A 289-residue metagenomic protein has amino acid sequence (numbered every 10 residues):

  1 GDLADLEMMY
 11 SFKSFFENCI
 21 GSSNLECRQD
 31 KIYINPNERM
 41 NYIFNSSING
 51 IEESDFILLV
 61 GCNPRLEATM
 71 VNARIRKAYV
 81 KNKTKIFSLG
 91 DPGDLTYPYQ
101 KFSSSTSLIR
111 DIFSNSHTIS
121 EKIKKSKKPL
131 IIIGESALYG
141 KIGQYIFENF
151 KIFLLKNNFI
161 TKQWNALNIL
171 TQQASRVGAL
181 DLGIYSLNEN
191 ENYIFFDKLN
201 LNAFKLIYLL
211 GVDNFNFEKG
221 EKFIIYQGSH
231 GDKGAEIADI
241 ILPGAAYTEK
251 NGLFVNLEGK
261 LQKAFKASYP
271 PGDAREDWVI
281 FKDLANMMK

Functional and structural regions predicted by a protein language model:
G1-M9: Cofactor-cradling patches in redox/metallo enzymes
L3, N18-C19, I240: C-terminal core of ALDH-fold dehydrogenases
S11-N24: Non-catalytic terminal/interface segments that mediate subunit docking, oligomerization, and allosteric communication
L25-K289: Non-catalytic alpha/beta scaffold blocks inside enzyme catalytic domains
